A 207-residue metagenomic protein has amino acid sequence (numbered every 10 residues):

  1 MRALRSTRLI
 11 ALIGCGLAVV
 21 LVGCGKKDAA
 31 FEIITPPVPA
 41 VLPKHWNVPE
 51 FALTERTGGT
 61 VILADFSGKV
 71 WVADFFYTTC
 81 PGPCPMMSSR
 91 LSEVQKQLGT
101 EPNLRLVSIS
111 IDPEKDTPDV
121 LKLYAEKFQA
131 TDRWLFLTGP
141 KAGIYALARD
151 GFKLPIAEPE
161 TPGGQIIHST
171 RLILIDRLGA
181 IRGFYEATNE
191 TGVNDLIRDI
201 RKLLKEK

Functional and structural regions predicted by a protein language model:
M1-I13: Bacterial N-terminal signal peptides that target proteins for export
V20-G23: C-terminal motif of bacterial Sec signal peptides marking the signal peptidase cleavage site
A29-A64, S89: N-terminal "domain-start" segment that seeds a small globular fold
L63-P85, R90-L91: Short active-site neighborhood of thiol/selenol oxidoreductases, capturing the structured segment around
K69-V70, M86-I109, E126-K127: Conserved helix-turn-beta segment immediately C-terminal to the redox Cys motif in thioredoxin-like folds
N103-D116, D132-A142: Thiol-based oxidoreductase modules, predominantly thioredoxin-like and allied folds used for disulfide exchange
K122-S169: Short, internal strand/loop/helix patches that form the active-site neighborhood or redox-interaction surface
E160-K207: Thiol-/selenol-based redox modules, centered on thioredoxin-like and closely related oxidoreductase domains
